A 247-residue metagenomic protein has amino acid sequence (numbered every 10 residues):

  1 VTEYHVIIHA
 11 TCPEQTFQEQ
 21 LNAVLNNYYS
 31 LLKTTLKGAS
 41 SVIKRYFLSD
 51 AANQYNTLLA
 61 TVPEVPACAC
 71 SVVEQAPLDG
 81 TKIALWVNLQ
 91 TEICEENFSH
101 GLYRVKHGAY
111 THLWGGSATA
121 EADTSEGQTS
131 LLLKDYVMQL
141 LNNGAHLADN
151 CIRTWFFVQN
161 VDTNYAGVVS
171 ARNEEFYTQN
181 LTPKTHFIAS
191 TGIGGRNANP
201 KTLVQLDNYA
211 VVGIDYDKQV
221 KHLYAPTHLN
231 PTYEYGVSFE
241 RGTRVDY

Functional and structural regions predicted by a protein language model:
V1-Y247: N-terminal presequence-like segments and the immediate start of the first folded domain
